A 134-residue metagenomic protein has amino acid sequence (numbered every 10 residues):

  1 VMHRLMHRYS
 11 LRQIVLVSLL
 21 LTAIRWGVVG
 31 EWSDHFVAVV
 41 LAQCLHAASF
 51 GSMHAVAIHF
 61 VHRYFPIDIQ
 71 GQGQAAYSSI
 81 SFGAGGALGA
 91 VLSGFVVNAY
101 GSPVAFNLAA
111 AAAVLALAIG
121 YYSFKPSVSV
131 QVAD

Functional and structural regions predicted by a protein language model:
V1-L11, V97-N98: Helix-to-loop junctions at the C-terminal end of transmembrane segments in multipass secondary transporters
Q13-V28: Structural signature of the two symmetry-related core transmembrane helices
G30-A42: Helix-loop junctions at membrane interfaces in 12-TM secondary transporters
G51-F65: Intracellular juxtamembrane helix-capping segments at the cytosolic ends of symmetry-related transmembrane helices
F65-S78: Loop-to-transmembrane helix entry/capping segments in MFS-fold secondary transporters and related SLC/MFSD carriers
G85-V97: Small-residue (Gly/Pro/Ala) motifs that create kinks and tight helix-helix packing interfaces
G94-A113: A membrane-interface helix-boundary motif in multi-pass transporters
L108-D134: Multi-pass alpha-helical transporter architecture, strongest for 12-TM Major Facilitator/SLC carriers used
